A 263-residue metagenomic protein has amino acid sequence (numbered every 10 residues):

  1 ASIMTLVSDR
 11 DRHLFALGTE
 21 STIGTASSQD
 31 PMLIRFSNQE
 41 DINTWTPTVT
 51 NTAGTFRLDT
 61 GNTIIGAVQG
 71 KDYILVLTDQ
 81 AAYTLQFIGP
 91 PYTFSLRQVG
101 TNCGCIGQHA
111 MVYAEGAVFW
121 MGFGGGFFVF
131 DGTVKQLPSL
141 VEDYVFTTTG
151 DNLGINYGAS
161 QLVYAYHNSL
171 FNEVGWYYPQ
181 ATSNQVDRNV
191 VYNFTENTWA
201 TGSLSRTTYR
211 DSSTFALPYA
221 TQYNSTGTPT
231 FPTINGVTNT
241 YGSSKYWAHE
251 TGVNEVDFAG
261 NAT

Functional and structural regions predicted by a protein language model:
A1, N62, Q69, Q98-V118 (+1 more regions): Beta-sheet repeat architectures centered on beta-propellers
A1-V7: Asp-box/WD-like beta-propeller blade repeats and closely related beta-sheet repeat scaffolds
D11, E20, D72, D79-A81 (+3 more regions): Surface-exposed loop/turn positions within WD40 beta-propeller blades
F15, L75, Y83-L85, F128 (+1 more regions): Conserved hydrophobic/aromatic positions in well-ordered beta-strands
Q29-D41, R188-T195: Beta-propeller blade signature
D41-T50, P90-L96, K135-P138, T198-A200: Beta-strand initiation motifs
N51-L58, S95-G100: A short beta-strand motif characteristic of beta-propeller blades
I74-G100: Surface-exposed extracellular loop regions of Gram-negative outer-membrane beta-barrel proteins
